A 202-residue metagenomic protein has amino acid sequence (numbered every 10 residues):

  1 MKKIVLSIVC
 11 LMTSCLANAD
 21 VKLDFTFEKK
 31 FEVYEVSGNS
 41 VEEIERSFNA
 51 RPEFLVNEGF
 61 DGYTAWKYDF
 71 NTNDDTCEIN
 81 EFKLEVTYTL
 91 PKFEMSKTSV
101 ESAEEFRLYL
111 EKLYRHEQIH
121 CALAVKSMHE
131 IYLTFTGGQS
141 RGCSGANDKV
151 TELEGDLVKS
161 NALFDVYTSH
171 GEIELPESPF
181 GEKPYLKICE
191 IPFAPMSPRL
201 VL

Functional and structural regions predicted by a protein language model:
M1-I4: Positively charged n-region of N-terminal signal peptides that target proteins for export
L6-I8: Sec-dependent N-terminal signal peptides
S14-L16: N-terminal signal peptide c-region/cleavage motif recognized by signal peptidases
D20-K97, S140-L202: Metalloprotease/metallohydrolase-associated module, dominated by Zn2+-dependent proteases
E104: Phosphate/adenylate-binding glycine loop and adjacent helical scaffold
L108-L110: Mature extracytoplasmic/lumenal regions of exported proteins
K112-A124: Active-site recognition of the HExxH zinc-binding catalytic motif
V125-F135: Membrane-interfacial alpha-helical segments at the cytosolic side of multi-pass membrane proteins
